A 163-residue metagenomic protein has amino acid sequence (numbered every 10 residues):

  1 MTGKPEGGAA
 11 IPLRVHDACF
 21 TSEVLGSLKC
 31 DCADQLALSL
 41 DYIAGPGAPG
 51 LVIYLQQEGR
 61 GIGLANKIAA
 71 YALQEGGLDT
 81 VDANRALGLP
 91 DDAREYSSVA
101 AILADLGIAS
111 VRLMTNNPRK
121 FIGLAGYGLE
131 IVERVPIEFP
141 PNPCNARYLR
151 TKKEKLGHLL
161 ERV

Functional and structural regions predicted by a protein language model:
M1-V163: Catalytic domains of riboflavin
